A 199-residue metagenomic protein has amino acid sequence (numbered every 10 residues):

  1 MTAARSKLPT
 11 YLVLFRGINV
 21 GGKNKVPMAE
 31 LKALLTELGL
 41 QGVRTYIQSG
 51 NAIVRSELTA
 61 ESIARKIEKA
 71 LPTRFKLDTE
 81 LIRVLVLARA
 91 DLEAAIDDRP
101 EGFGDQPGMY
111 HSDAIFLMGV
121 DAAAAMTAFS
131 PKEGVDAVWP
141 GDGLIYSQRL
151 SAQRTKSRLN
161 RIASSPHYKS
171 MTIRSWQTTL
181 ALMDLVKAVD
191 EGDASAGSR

Functional and structural regions predicted by a protein language model:
T2-S198: Surface-exposed, charge/polar-rich loops and edge strands
